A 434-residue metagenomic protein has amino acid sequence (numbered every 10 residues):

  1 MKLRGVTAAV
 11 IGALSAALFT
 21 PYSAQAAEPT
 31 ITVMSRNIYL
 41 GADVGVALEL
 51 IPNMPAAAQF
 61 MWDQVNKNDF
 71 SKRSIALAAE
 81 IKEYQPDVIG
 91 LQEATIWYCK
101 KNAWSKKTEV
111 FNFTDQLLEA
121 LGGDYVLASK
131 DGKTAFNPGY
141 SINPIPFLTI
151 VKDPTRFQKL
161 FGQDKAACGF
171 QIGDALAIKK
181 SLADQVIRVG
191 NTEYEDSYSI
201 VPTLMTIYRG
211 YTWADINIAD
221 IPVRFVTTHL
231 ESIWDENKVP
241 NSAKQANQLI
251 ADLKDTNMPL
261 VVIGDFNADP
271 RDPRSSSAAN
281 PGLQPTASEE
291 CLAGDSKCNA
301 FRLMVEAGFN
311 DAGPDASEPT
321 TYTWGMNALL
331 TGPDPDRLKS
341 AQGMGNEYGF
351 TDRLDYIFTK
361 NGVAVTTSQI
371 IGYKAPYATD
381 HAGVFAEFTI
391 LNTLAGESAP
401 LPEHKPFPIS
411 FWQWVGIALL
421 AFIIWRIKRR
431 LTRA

Functional and structural regions predicted by a protein language model:
A8-L18: Bacterial N-terminal signal peptides
A24-F157, L391-L401: N-terminal, active-site-proximal structural segment of metallo-dependent hydrolase catalytic domains
I31-I38, R73, L77-A103, A214-I216 (+5 more regions): Active-site beta-strand/loop signature of hydrolases that rely on acidic residues for catalysis
F60-K67, T192-T203, H229-S242: Surface-exposed cleft-lining segments at the edges of enzyme active sites
A135-V223, T227: A well-ordered secondary-structure block
D184-R188, N237, A251-V261, A268-G396: Metal-dependent phosphoester-hydrolase catalytic domains
L401-G416: Juxtamembrane/start-of-transmembrane alpha-helix segments at the extracytoplasmic/lumenal side of membrane anchors
L420-A434: C-terminal membrane-anchoring or membrane-association module
